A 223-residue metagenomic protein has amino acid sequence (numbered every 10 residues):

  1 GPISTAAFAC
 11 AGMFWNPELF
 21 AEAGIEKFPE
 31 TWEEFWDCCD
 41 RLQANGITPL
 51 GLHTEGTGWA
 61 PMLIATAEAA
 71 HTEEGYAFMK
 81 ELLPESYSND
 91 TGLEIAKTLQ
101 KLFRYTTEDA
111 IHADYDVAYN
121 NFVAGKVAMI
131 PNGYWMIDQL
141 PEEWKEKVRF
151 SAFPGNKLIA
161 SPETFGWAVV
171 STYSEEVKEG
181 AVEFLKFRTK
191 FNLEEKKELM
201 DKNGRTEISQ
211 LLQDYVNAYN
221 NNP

Functional and structural regions predicted by a protein language model:
G1-F28, W36, H53-K80, S161-V170: Periplasmic solute-binding protein
L19-F28, R104-Y105, Y173-A181: Short helix-loop capping/hinge motifs at secondary-structure junctions, enriched in acidic/polar residues
E22-K27, Q100-D114, K126, E143-K147: A local structural motif
E30-D37, D109-A124: Short helix-initiation/N-cap motifs at beta->coil->alpha
C38-L42, E81-H112: Glycine-centered hinge/linker elements that transmit conformational signals in sensory and ligand-binding systems
G51, A128-G133, R149: Paired acidic/hydrophobic, glycine-rich loop segments that form the ligand-binding mouth/hinge of periplasmic-binding
A70-E94, E142-E143, A152-I159: Short, solvent-exposed loop/beta-turn-alpha elements that line the ligand-binding surface or hinge of extracytoplasmic
M136-K145, N156-P223: C-terminal lobe and pocket-closing loops of periplasmic/extracytoplasmic Venus-flytrap solute-binding proteins
